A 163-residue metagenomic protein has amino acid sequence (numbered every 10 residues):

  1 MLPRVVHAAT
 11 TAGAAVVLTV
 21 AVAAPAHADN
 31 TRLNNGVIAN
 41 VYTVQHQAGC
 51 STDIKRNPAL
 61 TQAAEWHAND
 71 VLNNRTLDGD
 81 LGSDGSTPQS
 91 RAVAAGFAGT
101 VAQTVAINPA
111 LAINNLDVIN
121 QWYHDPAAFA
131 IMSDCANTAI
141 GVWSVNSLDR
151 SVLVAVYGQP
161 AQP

Functional and structural regions predicted by a protein language model:
M1-A28: Secretory targeting and sorting signals
L2, A48-A63, M132, A155-A161: Short, charge-rich amphipathic segments
A21-A23, N73, H124: Residues at helix-coil transition
A26, V44, P160-P163: Mature exported/compartmentalized surface modules and terminal targeting/interaction regions
D29-R91, I140: Short, well-ordered surface patches within globular domains
S86-Q162: A well-ordered secondary-structure block
